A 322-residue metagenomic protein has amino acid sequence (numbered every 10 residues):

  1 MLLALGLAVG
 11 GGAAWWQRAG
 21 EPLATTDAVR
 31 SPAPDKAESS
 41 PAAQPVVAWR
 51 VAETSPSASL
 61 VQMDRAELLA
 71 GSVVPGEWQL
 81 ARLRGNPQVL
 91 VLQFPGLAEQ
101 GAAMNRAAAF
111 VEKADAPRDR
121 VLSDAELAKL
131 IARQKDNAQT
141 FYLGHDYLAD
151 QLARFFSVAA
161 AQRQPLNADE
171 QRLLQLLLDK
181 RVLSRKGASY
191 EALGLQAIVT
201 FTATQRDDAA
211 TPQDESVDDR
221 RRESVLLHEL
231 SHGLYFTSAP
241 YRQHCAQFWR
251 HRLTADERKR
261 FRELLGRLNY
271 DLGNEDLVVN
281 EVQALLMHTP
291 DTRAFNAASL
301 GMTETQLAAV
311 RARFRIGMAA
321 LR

Functional and structural regions predicted by a protein language model:
M1-G12: Hydrophobic membrane-insertion alpha-helices, especially the h-region of bacterial N-terminal signal peptides
A8-V9, A42, G71, H228: Intrinsically disordered, low-complexity regions enriched in Ser/Pro/Gly/Gln/His and often acidic
A13-R18: Juxtamembrane cytosolic interface motif at the C-terminal end of transmembrane helices
A19-S40: Ser/Thr/Pro/Gly-rich low-complexity linker/stalk segments immediately outside membranes or between
P22-L23, H244, G301-T303: Short, glycine/acidic-rich hinge or "gate" loops at secondary-structure transitions that mediate conformational
A24-T25, E53, A210: Intrinsically disordered/low-complexity terminal segments and short unstructured peptides
V46-A58, D64-A66, A70-V73, W78 (+4 more regions): Metalloprotease/metallohydrolase-associated module, dominated by Zn2+-dependent proteases
P56-R250: Acidic/His-rich structured neighborhood in mature extracellular/periplasmic domains
